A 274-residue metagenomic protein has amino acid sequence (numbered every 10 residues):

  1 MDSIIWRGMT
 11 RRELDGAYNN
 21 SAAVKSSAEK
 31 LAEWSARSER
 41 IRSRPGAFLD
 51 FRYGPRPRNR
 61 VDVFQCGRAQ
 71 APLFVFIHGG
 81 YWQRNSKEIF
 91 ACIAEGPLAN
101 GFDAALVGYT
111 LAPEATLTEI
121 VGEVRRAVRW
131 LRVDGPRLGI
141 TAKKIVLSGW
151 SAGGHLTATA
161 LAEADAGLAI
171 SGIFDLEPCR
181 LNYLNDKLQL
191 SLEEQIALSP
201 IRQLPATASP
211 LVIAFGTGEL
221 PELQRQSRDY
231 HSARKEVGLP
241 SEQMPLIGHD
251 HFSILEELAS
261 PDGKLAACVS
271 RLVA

Functional and structural regions predicted by a protein language model:
A17-R68: N-terminal cap/lid segment of alpha/beta-hydrolase-fold proteins
G67, G80, T217-E219: Residue-level signal for short, function-critical loop segments
A71-G80: Short beta-strand element of the alpha/beta-hydrolase
I77, I170, L246-H249: Alpha/beta-hydrolase
E88-L106: Short amphipathic alpha-helix adjacent to the substrate-entry channel of hydrolases
R126-D186: Primarily recognizes the serine-hydrolase "nucleophile elbow" in alpha/beta-hydrolase and SGNH/GDSL folds
A166-D175, C179, L192-S232: The feature captures the conserved acid-bearing segment of alpha/beta-hydrolase catalytic domains
A214, R228-H231, K235-A274: C-terminal catalytic histidine-bearing segment of alpha/beta-hydrolase fold enzymes
